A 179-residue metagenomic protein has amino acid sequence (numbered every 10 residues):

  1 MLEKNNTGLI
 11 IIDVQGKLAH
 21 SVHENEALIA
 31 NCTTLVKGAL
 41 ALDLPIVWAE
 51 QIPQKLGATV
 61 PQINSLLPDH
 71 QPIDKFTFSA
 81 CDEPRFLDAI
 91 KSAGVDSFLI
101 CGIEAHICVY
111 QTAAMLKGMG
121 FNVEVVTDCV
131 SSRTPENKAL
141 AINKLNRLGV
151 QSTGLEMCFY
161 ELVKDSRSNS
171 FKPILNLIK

Functional and structural regions predicted by a protein language model:
M1-N5, L42, K55-K179: Active-site-adjacent betaalpha module
K4-T7, H23-W48: A short alpha/beta connector and helix-capping loop motif
T7-V14: N-terminal nucleotide-binding beta1-loop-alpha1 segment
V14, W48-Q51, T127: A cross-domain feature marking catalytic cores of carbohydrate-active enzymes and several ubiquitous metabolic/repair
G16-H20: Short acidic, Gly/Ser-rich segments with clustered Asp/Glu that frequently serve as metal-coordination loops in enzyme
S21-N25, P135-N137: Short, solvent-exposed loop/turn segments at secondary-structure boundaries
H23, E50-Q51, D74-T77: Short coil/turn segments at secondary-structure boundaries
N25-E26, Q51-P53, V130-S131: A short linear-motif detector with a strong N-terminal bias
